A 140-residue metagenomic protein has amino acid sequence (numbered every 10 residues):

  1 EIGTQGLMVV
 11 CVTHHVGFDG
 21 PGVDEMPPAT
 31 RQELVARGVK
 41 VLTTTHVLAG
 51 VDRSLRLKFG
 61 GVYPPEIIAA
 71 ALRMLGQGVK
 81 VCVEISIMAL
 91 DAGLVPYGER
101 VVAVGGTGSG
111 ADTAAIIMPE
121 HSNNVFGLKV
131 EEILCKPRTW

Functional and structural regions predicted by a protein language model:
E1-W140: Conserved mixed alpha/beta catalytic, RNA-binding, or beta-rich assembly cores of soluble enzyme, regulatory
